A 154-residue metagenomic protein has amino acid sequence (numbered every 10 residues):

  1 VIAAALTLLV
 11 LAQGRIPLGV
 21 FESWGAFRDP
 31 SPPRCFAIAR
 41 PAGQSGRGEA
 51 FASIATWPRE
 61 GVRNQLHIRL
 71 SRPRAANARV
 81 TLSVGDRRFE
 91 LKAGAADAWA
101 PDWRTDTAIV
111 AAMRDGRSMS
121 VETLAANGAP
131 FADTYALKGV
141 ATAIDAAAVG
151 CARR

Functional and structural regions predicted by a protein language model:
I2-Q13: Hydrophobic h-region of N-terminal signal peptides that target proteins for export in Gram-negative bacteria
L11-R154: A generic "folded-domain core" signal
